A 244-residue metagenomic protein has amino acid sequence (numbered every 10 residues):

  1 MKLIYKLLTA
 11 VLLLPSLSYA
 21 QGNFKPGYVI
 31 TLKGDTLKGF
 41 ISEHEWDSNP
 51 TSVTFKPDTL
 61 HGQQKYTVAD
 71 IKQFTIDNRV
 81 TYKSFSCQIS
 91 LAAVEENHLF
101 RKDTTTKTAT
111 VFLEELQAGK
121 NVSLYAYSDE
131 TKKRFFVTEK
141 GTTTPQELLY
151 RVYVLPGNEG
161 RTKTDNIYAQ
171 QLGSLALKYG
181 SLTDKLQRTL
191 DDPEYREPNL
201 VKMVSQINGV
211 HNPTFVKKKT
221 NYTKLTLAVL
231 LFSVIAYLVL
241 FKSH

Functional and structural regions predicted by a protein language model:
M1-F24, T223-V234, L238-F241: Bacterial Sec-dependent N-terminal signal peptides
Q21-T223, A236-Y237: Compositionally biased alpha-helical segments
